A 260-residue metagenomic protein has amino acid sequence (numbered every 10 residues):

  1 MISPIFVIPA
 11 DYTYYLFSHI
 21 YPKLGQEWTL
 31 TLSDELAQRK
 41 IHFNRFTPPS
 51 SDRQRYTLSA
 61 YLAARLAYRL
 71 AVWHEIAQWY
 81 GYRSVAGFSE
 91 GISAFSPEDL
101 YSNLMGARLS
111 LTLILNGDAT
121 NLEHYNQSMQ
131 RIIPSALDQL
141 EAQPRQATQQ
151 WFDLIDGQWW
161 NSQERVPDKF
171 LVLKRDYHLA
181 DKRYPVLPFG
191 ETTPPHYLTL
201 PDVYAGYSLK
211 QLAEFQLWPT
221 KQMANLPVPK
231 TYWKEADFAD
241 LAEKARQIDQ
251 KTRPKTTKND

Functional and structural regions predicted by a protein language model:
M1-I92, L111-D260: Bulky hydrophobic segments
E75, D99, M105: Divalent metal-coordination and catalytic microenvironments
E90, S102-N103: Long, domain-scale functional regions
F95-S96: Hydrophobic/aromatic-rich structural module bridging two neighboring secondary-structure elements via a short loop
